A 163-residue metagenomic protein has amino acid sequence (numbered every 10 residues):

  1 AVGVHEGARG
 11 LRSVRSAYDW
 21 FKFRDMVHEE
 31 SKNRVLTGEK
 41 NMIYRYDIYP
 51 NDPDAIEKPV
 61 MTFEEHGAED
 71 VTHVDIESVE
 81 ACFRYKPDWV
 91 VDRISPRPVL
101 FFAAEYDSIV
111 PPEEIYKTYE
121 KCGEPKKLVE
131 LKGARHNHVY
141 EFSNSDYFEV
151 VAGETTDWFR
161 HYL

Functional and structural regions predicted by a protein language model:
A1-F63: Alpha/beta-hydrolase-fold enzymes
G7, L11, V74-V91: Active-site nucleophile elbow and catalytic-triad environment of alpha/beta-hydrolase enzymes
I94-S95, L100-A103, D107: Short beta-strand/loop motif that positions the catalytic acidic residue of the alpha/beta-hydrolase fold
S108-E114: Conserved alpha/beta-hydrolase "acid-adjacent" motif
I115, F148-T155: Amphipathic alpha-helical segments in well-structured domains
E120-N137, E154: Catalytic histidine neighborhood in serine/cysteine hydrolases with alpha/beta-hydrolase-type architecture
A134-E149: Catalytic histidine-centered segment of alpha/beta-hydrolase-like enzymes
E154-Y162: C-terminal alpha-helix
